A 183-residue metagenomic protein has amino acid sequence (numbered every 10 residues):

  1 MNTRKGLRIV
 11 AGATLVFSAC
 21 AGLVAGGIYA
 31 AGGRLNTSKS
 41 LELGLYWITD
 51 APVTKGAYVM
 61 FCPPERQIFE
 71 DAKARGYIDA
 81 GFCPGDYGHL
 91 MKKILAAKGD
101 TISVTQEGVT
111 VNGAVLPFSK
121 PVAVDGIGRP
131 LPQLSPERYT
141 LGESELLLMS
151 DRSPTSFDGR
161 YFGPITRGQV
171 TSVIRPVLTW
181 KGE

Functional and structural regions predicted by a protein language model:
N2-A11, Y29-E183: Soluble "head" domains of membrane/secretory-pathway proteins
R8-I28: Hydrophobic membrane-insertion alpha-helices, especially the h-region of bacterial N-terminal signal peptides
